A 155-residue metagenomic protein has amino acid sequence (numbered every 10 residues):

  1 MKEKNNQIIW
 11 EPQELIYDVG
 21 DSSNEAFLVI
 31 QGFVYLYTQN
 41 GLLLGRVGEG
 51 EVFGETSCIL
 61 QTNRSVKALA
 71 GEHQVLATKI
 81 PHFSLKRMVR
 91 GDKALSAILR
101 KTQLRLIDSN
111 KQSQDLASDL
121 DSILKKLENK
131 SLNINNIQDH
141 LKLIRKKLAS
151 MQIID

Functional and structural regions predicted by a protein language model:
M1-Q39: Regulatory nucleotide-sensing modules
I16, R87-M88, N110-S113: Short helix-to-loop capping/linker segments positioned immediately adjacent to catalytic or ligand/cofactor-binding
R46-Q103, I107: Cyclic-nucleotide recognition modules
D119-D155: Phosphate-/nucleic-acid-contacting segments
